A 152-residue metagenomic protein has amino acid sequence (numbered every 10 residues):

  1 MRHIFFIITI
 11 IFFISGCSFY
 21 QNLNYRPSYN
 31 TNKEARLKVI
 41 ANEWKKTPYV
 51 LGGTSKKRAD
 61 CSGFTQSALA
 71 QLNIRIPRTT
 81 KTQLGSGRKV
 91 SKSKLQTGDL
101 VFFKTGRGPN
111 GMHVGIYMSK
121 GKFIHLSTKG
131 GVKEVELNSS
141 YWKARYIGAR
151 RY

Functional and structural regions predicted by a protein language model:
M1-F5: Positively charged n-region of N-terminal signal peptides that target proteins for export
I11-R36: Bacterial Sec signal peptide processing site at the extreme N-terminus
N24-S28, P48-K56, K104: Second-shell loop/turn segments in exported
P27-Y29, I74-K133, S139: ...with weaker cross-activation on analogous glycine-rich loops/strands in unrelated enzymes
A41-R58, I76-R78: Active-site nucleophile-His-acid catalytic modules used for acyl/amide transfer and hydrolysis across diverse enzymes
K56-L69: Active-site nucleophilic cysteine motif
N138-Y152: Glycine- and charge-enriched low-complexity intrinsically disordered segments
